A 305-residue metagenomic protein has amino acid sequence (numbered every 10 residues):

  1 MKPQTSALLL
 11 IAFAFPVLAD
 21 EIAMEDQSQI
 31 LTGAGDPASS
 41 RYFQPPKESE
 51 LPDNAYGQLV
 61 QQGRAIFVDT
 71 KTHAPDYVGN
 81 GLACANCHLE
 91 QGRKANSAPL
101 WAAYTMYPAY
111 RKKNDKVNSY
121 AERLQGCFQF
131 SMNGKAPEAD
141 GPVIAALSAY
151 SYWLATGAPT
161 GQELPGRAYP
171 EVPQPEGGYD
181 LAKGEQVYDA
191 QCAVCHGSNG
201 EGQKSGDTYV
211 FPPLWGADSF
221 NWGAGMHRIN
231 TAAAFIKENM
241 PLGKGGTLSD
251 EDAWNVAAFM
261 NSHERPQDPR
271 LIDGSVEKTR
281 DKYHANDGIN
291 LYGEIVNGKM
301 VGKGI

Functional and structural regions predicted by a protein language model:
K2-L10: Sec-dependent signal peptide recognition, specifically the positively charged N-region followed immediately by
A14-P16: N-terminal signal peptide c-region/cleavage motif recognized by signal peptidases
D20-N54: N-terminal pre-domain segments of enzymes
G33, A38, G57-Q62, I66 (+3 more regions): Extracytoplasmic electron-transfer domains, predominantly the class I c-type cytochrome c fold
S40-D76, A155-Y188, Q203: Electrostatic cytochrome c docking/interface patches
Q62, F130-E163, G246-K278, K282-N290 (+1 more regions): C-terminal capping alpha-helices of c-type cytochrome domains
G81-Q91, L147, G184-G200, V256-M260: The canonical Cys-X-X-Cys-His
D180-S198, D281-I305: Acidic, Ser/Thr-rich low-complexity intrinsically disordered segments
